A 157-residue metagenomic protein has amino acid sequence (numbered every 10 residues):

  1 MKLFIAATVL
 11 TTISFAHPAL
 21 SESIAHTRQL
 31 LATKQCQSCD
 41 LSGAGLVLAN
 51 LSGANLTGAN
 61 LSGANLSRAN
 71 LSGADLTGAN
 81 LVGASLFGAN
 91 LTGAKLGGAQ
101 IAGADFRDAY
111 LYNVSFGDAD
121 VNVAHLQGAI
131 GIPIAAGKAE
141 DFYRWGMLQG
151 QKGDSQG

Functional and structural regions predicted by a protein language model:
M1-I5: Positively charged n-region of N-terminal signal peptides that target proteins for export
A6-S14: Bacterial N-terminal signal peptides
H17-G157: Tandem repeat scaffolds
